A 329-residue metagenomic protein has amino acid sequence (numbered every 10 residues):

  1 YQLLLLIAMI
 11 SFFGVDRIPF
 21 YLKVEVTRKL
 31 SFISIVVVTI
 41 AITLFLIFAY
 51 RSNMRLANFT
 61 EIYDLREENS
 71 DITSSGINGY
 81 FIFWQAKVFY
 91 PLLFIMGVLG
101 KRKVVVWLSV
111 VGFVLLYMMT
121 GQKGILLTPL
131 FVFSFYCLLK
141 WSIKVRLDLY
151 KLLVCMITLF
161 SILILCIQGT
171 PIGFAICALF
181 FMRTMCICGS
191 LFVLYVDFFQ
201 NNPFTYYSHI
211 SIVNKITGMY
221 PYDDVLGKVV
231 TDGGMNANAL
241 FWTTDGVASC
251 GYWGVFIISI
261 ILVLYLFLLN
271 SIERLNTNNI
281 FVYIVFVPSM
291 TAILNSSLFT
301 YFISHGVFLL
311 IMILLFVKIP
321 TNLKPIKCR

Functional and structural regions predicted by a protein language model:
Y1, V111-Y136, V247-G254, S296-H305: Helix-loop-helix junctions and helix-breaking kinks within/between transmembrane helices of multi-pass membrane
Y1-F94, G100, K140-I164, I257-R329: Membrane-anchoring hydrophobic segments
I62-G76, Y80, S161-F267: Small-residue-enriched transmembrane helix-hairpin modules in multi-pass membrane proteins
L93-F94, F113-V114, W242-D245: Short, hydrophobic/aromatic alpha-helical segments in well-folded domains
G97, V104-L130, S134-P171: Internal alpha-helical transmembrane segments
K103-V104, G233: Short, 15-30-residue, compositionally biased linear elements with alpha-helical propensity or flexible coil
V106-V110, N236-N238, V282: Short hydrophobic/aromatic segments of transmembrane alpha-helices and their interfaces
